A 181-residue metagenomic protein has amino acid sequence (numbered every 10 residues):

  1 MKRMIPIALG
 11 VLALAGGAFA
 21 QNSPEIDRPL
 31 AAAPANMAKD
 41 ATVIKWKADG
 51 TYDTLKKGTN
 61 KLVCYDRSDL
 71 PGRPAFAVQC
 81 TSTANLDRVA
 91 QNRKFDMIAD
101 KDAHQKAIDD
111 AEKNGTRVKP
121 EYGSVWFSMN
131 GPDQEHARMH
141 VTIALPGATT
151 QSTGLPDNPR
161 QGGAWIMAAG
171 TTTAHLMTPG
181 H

Functional and structural regions predicted by a protein language model:
M1-A8: Bacterial N-terminal signal peptides that target proteins for export
I5, F19-A20: Intrinsically disordered, low-complexity, hydrophilic segments
V11-L12: Repetitive helical segments and hydrophobic/amphipathic motifs
A15-G17: N-terminal signal peptide c-region/cleavage motif recognized by signal peptidases
Q21-H181: Primary mode marks residue(s) on the alpha4-beta5-alpha5 output face of response regulator receiver
